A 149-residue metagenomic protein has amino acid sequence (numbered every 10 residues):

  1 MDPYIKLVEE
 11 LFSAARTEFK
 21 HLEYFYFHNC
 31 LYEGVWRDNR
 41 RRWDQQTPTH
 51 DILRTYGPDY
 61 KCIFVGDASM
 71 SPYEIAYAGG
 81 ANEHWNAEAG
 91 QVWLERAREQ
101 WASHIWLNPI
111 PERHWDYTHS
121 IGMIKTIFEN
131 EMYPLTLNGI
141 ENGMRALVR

Functional and structural regions predicted by a protein language model:
M1-R149: Acidic, low-complexity intrinsically disordered regions
